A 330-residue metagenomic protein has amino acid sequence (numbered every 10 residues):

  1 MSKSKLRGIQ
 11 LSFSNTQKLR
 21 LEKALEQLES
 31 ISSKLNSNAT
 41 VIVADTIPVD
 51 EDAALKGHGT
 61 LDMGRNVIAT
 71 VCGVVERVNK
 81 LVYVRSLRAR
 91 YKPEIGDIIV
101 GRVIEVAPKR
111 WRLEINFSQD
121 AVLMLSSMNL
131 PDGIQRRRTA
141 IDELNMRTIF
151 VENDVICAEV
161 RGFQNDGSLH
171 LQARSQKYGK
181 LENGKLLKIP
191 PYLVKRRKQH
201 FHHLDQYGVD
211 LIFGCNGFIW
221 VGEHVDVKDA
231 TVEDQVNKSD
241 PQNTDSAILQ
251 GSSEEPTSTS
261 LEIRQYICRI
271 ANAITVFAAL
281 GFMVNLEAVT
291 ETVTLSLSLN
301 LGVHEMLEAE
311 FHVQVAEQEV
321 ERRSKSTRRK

Functional and structural regions predicted by a protein language model:
S2-I95, I99-V100: N-terminal, Lys/Arg-enriched amphipathic/low-complexity engagement segments that precede the first folded domain
T16, R20, S30, N145-M146 (+3 more regions): Alpha-helix capping and helix-coil boundary motifs
Y83-R85, D97, A107-V151, I156-P190 (+3 more regions): Single-stranded RNA-binding surfaces
P93-V100, D154, H202-D205: Phosphate-interacting basic helix/loop segments used at nucleotide- and nucleic-acid interfaces
G162-K330: Positively charged, low-complexity, intrinsically disordered RNA-binding extensions
